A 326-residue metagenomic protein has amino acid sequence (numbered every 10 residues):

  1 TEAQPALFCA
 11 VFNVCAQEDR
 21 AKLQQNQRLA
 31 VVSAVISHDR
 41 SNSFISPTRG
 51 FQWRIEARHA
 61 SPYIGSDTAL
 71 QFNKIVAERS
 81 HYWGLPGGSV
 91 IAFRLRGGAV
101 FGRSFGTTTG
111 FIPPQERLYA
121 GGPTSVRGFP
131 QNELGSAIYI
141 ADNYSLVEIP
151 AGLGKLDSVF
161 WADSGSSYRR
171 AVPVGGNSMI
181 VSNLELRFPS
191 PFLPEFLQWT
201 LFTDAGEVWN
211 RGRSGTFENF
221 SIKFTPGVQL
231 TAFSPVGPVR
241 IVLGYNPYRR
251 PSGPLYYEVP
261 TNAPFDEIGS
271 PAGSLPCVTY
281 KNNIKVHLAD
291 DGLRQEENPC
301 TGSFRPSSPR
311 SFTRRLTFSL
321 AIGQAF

Functional and structural regions predicted by a protein language model:
E2-F196, L201-S221, Q229-T231, Y248-P251 (+2 more regions): C-terminal outer-membrane beta-barrel translocator/porin domains of Gram-negative envelope proteins and their
W199-F202, P238-G244: Conserved active-site loop/cleft motifs that coordinate metal ions or position small ligands
G227-T231, R240-V242: Active-site scaffold segments
